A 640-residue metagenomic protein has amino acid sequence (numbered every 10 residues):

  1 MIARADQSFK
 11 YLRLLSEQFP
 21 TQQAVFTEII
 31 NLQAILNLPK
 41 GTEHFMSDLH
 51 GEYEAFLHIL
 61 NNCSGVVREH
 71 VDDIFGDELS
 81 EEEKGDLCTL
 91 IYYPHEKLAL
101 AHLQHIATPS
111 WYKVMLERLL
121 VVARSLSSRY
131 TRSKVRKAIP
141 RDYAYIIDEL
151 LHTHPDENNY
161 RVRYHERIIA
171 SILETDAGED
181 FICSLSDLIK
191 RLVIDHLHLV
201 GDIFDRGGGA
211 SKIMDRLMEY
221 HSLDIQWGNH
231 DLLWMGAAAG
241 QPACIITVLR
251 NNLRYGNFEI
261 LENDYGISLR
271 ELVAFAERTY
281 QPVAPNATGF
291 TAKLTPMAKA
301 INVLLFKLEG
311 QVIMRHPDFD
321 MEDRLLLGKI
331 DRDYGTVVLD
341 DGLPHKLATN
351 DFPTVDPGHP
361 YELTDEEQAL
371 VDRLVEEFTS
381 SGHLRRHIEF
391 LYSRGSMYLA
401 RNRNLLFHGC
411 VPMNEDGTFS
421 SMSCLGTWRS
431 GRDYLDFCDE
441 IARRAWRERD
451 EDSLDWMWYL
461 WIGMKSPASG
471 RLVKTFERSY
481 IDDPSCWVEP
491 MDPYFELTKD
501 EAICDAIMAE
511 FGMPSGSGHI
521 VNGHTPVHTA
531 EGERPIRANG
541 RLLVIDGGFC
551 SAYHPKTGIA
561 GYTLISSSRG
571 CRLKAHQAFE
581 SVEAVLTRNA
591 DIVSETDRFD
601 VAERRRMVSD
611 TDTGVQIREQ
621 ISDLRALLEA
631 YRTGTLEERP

Functional and structural regions predicted by a protein language model:
M1-P640: Feature recognizes metal-dependent phosphohydrolase scaffolds
